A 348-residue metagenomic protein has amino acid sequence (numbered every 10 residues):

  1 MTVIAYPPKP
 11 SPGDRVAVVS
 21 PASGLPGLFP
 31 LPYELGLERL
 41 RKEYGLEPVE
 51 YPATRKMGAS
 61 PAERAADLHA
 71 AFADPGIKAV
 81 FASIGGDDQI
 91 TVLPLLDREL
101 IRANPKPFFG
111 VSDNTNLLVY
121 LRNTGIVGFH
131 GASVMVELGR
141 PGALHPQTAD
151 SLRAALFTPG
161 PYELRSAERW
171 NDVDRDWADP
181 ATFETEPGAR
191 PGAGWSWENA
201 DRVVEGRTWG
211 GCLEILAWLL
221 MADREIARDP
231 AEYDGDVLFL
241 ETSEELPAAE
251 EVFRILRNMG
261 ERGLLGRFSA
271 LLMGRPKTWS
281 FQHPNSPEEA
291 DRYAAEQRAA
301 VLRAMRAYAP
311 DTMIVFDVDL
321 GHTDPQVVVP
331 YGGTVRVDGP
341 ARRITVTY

Functional and structural regions predicted by a protein language model:
M1-G76: ATP/NTP phosphate-donor binding region
G76, I101-P107, T124-I126, F268-S269 (+1 more regions): A short helix->loop->beta-strand "cap" motif at the edges of active sites that frequently abuts
A79-F81, F109, V237-F239, L272: Structural motif
A79-I90, L95, V111: N-terminal glycine-rich "phosphate-gripper" loop used for MgATP/nucleotide binding and carboxylate activation
L96-N123, V127-M135: Short, acidic/small-residue loops that bind anionic groups at enzyme active sites
F129-E214: Conserved anion/nucleotide-ligand pocket segment
R207-E251: Oxyanion-binding "anion nests"
P247-Y348: C-terminal active-site/capping subdomain that shapes the small-molecule cofactor and substrate pocket of enzyme
